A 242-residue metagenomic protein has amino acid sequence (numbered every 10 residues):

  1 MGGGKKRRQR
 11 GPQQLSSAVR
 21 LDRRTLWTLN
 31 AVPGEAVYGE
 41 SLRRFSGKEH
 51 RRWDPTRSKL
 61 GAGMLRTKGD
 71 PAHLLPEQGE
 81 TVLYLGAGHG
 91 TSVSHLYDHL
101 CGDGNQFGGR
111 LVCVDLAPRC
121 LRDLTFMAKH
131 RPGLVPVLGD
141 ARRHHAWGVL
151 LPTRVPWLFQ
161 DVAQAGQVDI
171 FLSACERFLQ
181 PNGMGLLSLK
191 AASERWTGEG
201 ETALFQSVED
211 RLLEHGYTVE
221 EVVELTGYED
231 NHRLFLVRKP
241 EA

Functional and structural regions predicted by a protein language model:
M1-H50: N-terminal auxiliary segments of SAM/dcSAM-dependent transferases
G2, R122-D123, H130, D169-E241: C-terminal substrate-binding/active-site "lid" region of AdoMet-derived donor-dependent transferases
H73-L74, H89-Q106: Conserved SAM-binding loop of SAM-dependent methyltransferases across substrates and taxa, primarily the Class I
P76-G90: Conserved class I S-adenosyl-L-methionine
E80, G109, G183: Glycine-centered, small-residue-biased loops immediately flanking beta-strands in adenine/cofactor-binding cores
T81-L85, Y97, V112: Conserved beta-strand elements of the Class I
F107-D115: Conserved SAM-binding motif I beta-strand of class I
V114-V155, F159, A163-Q167: S-adenosyl-L-methionine
